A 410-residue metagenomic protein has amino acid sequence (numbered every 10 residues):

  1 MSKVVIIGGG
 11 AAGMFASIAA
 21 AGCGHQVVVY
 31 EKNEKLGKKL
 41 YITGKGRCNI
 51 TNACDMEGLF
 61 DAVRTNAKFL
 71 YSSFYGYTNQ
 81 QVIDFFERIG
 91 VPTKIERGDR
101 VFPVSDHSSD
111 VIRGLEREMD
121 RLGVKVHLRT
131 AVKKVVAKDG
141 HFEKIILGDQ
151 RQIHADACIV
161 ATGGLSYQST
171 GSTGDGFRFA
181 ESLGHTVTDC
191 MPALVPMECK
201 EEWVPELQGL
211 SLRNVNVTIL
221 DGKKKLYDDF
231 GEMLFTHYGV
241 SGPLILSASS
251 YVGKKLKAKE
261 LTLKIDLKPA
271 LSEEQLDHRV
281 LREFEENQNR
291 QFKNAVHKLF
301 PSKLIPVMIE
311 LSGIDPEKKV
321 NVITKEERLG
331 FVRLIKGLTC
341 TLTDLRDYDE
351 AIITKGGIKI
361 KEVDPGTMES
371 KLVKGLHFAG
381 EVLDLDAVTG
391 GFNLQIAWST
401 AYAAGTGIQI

Functional and structural regions predicted by a protein language model:
K3-V29, A404-Q409: N-terminal Rossmann-like FAD-binding beta1-loop-alpha1 element of flavoenzymes
V5-I7, Y30, V132, Q152-Q168 (+3 more regions): Short hydrophobic core segments
A21-K45: Glycine-rich FAD pyrophosphate-binding loop
E34-L36, Y41-I42, I50, M56-E57 (+3 more regions): An anion/pyrophosphate-binding glycine-rich loop and adjacent beta-alpha core in soluble alpha-beta enzymes
R47-I95: Glycine-rich active-site loop/strand segments that organize a redox cofactor
G76-A157: Feature captures the FAD/FMN-dependent oxidoreductase FAD-binding
H127-T130, K134, P306-D386: A glycine-rich dinucleotide-binding beta-alpha-beta segment and adjacent secondary-structure elements that constitute
A157-W203: Glycine-rich loop(s) and the adjacent beta-strand/alpha-helix scaffold that form part
